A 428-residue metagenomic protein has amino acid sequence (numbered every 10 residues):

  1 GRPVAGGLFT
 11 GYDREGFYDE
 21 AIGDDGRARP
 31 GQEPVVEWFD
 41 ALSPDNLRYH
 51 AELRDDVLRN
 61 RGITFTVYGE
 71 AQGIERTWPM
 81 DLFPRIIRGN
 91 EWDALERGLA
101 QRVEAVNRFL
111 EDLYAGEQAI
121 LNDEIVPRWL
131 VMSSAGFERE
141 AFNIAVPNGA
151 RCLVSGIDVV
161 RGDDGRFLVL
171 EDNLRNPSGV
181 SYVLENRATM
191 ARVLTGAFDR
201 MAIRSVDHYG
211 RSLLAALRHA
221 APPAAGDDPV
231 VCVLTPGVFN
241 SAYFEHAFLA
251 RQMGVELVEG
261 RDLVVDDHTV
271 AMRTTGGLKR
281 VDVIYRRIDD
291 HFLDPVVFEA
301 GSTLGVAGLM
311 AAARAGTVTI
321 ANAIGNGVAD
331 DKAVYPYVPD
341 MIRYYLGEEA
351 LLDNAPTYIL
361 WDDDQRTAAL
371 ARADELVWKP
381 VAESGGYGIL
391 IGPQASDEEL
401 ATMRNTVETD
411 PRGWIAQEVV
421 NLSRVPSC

Functional and structural regions predicted by a protein language model:
G1-C428: Preference for protein termini
